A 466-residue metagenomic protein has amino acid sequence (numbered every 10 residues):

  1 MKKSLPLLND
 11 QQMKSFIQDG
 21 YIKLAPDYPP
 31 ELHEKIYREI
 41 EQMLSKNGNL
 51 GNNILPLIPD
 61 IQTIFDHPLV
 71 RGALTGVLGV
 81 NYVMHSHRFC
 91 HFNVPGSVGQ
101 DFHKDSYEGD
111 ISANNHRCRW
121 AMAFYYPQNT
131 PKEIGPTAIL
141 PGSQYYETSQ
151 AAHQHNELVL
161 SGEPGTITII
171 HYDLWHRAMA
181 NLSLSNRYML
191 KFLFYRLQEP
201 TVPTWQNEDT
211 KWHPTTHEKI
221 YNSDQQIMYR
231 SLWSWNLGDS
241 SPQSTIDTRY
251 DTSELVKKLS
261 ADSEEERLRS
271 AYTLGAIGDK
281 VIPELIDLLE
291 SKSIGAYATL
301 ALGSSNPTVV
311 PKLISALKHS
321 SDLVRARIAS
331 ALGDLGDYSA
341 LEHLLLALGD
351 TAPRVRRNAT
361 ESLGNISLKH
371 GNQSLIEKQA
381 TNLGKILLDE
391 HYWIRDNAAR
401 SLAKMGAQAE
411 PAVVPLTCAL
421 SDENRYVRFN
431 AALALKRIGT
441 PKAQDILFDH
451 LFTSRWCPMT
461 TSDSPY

Functional and structural regions predicted by a protein language model:
M1-A113: Non-heme Fe(II)-dependent double-stranded beta-helix
V98-S161: Catalytic core of non-heme Fe(II) oxygenases with the double-stranded beta-helix
S161-H176: Conserved metal-binding segment of the jelly-roll/cupin
M179-K257, E266-L268, G278: Non-heme Fe(II)/2-oxoglutarate
D247-S260, I277-E290, P307-K318, D337-G349 (+3 more regions): Amphipathic alpha-helical scaffolding segments comprising HEAT/armadillo-like alpha-solenoid repeats
E264-E265, D279, S291-A296, P307 (+7 more regions): Alpha-helix N-cap/helix-start positions at coil->helix boundaries
L268, Y272, P283, G295-L300 (+10 more regions): Alpha-solenoid HEAT/ARM repeat scaffold
